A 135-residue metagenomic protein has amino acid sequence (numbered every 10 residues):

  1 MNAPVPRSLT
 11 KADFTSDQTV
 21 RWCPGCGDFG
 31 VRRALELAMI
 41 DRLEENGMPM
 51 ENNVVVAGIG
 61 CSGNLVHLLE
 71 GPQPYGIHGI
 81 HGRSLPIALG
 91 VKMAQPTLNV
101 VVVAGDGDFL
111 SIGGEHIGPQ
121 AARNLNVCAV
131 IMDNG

Functional and structural regions predicted by a protein language model:
P6-S8, A12-I80: Active-site diphosphate/adenylate-binding microenvironment
I59-G135: Thiamine diphosphate
